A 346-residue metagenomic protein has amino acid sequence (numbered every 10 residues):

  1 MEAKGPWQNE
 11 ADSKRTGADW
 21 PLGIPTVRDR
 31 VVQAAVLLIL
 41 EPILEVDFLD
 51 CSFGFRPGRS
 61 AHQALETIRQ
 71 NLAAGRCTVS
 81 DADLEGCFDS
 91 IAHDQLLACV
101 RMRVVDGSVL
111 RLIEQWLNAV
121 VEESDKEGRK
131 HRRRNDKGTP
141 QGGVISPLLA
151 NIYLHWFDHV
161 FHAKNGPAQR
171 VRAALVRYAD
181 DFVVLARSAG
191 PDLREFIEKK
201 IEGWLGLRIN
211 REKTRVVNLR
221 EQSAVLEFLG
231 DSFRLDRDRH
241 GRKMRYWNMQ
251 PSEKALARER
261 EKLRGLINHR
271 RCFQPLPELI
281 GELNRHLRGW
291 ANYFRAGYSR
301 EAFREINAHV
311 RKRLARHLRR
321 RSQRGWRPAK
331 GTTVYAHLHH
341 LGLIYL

Functional and structural regions predicted by a protein language model:
K4-A11, R15, D47-R59, Q63-R220 (+1 more regions): Conserved polymerase palm-domain catalytic core
K4-Q8, L117, V121-E122, Q274-N292 (+1 more regions): Core structural elements
A11, L175-Y178, T214-Q222, L283 (+2 more regions): A glycine-rich phosphate-binding loop feature that marks nucleotide/adenosyl-phosphate handling sites
V27-L37, R69: Duplex nucleic acid-engaging cores and interfaces of nucleic-acid transaction enzymes
A34-C51: Electropositive, glycine- and tryptophan-enriched low-complexity nucleic-acid-binding patches
Q115-N118, E122-E123, L205-C272, H286: A conserved non-catalytic segment of reverse transcriptases and RNA-directed RNA polymerases corresponding to the late
R133-T139, N248, R264-L279, W290-A302 (+1 more regions): Short, solvent-exposed helix-loop connector elements
R311-R313, L318-L346: Extended C-terminal regions of large enzymes
